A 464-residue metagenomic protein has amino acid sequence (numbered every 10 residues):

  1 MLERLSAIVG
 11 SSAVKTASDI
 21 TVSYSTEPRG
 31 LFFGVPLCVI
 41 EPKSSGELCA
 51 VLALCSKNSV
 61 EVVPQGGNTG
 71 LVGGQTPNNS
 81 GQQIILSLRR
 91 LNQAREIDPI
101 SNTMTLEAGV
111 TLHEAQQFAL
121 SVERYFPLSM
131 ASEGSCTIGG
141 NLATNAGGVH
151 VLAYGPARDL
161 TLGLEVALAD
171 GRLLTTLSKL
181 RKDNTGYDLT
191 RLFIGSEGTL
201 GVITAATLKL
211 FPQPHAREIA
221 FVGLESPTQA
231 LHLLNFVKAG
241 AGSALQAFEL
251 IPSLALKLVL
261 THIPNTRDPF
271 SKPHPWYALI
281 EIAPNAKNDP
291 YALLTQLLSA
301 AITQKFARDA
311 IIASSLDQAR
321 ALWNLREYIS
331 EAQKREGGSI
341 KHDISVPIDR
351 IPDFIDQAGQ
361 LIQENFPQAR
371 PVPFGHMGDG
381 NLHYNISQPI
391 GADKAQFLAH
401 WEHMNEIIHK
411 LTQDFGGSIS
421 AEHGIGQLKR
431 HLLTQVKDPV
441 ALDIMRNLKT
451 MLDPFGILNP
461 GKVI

Functional and structural regions predicted by a protein language model:
M1-A53, G70-N102, A255-R267, Q318-I340 (+1 more regions): N-terminal flexible segment immediately upstream of the FAD-binding catalytic core in FAD-dependent oxidoreductases
M1-P28, N58-V60, A301-D317, D414-I419 (+1 more regions): N-terminal accessory segments
E3-V14, K57-V60, Q117-R124, G147 (+14 more regions): Generic secondary-structure signature for well-ordered alpha-helical cores
T16-S23, F221-L224, L231-L398, M404-I407 (+2 more regions): C-terminal substrate-recognition/cap domain of FAD-linked oxidoreductases
G66-N68, L91, A131, S253 (+1 more regions): Short, ordered loop/turn segments at secondary-structure junctions
Q93-A247, L458: FAD-binding subdomain of flavoenzyme oxidoreductases
R172, R430-I464: Activity-critical C-terminal alpha-helical subdomain
